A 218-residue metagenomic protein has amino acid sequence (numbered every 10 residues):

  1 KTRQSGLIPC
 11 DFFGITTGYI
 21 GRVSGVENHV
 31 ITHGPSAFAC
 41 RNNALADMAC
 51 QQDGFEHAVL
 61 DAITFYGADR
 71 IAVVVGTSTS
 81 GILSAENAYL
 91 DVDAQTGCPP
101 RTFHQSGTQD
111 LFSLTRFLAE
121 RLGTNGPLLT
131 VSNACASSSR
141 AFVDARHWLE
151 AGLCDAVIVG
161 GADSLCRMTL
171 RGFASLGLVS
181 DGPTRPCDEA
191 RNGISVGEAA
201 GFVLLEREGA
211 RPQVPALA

Functional and structural regions predicted by a protein language model:
K1-G76, G81-S84: Conserved active-site "lid/cap" helical segment
K1-Y19, P183-A218: Condensing-enzyme catalytic core mediating Claisen C-C bond formation in acyl metabolism
F12-G14, N43-A49, H104-F112, L129-S137 (+1 more regions): Active-site nucleophile and cofactor-binding loops and adjacent substrate-binding regions of central metabolic enzymes
V59, L111-T115, A119-G161, S195-P212: Active-site-proximal alpha-helical scaffold in enzymes
T77-L129: Active-site-proximal gating segment of KS-fold condensing enzymes and close homologs
T77-T79, A162-C166, G209: Glycine-rich beta-alpha junction loops
G81-A85, S139-R140, L165-T169: Short, well-ordered, mixed-charge alpha-helical segments that flank or form enzyme active sites
L153-S175, S180-R191: Acyl-CoA/ACP chain-elongation machinery
